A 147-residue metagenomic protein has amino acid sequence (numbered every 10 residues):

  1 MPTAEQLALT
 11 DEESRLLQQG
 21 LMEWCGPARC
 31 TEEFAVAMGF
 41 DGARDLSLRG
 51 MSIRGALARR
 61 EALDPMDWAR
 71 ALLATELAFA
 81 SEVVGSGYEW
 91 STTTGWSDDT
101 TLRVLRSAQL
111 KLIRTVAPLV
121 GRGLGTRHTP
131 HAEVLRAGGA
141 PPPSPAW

Functional and structural regions predicted by a protein language model:
M1-W147: Positively charged, low-complexity terminal tracts and the immediately adjacent first secondary-structure elements
